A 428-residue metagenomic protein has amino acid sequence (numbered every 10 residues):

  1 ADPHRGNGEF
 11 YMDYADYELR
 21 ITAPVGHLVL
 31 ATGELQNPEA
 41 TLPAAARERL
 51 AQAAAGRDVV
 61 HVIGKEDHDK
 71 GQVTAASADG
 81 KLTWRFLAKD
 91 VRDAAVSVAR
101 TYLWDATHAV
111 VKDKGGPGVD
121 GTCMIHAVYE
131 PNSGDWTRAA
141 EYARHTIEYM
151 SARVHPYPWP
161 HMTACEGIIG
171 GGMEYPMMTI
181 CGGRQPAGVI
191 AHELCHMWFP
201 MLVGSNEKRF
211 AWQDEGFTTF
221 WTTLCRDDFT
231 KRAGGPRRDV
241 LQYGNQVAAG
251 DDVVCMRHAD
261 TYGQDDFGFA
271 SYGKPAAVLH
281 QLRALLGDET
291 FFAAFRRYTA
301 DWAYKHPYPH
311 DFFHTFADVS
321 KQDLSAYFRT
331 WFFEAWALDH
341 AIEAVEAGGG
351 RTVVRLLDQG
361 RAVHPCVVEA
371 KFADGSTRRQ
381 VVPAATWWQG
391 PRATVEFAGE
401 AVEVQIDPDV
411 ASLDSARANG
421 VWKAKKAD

Functional and structural regions predicted by a protein language model:
A1-E9, L241-N245: Core domains of carbohydrate- and sulfate-ester-processing enzymes
R5-A191, F220: Hydrophobic helix-coil surface modules that form long, contiguous segments used for peptide/substrate interaction
Y11-D13, A78-G80, G273, G348 (+2 more regions): Solvent-exposed loop and beta-edge segments used for protein-protein assembly and interaction
L30, S325, H340, V345-P408: Beta-strand-rich binding/interaction modules
L42-A53, Q72, G171, K371-R392 (+1 more regions): Solvent-exposed beta-strand/loop surfaces of large extracellular or lumenal domains
F86, G116-L356: Hydrophobic alpha-helical and helix-loop surface patches within well-folded domains that function as non-catalytic
P408-N419: Short acidic/polar inter-strand loop motif in beta-rich domains
K425-D428: Low-complexity, Pro/Ser/Thr- and charge-rich linker/hinge segments at domain boundaries
